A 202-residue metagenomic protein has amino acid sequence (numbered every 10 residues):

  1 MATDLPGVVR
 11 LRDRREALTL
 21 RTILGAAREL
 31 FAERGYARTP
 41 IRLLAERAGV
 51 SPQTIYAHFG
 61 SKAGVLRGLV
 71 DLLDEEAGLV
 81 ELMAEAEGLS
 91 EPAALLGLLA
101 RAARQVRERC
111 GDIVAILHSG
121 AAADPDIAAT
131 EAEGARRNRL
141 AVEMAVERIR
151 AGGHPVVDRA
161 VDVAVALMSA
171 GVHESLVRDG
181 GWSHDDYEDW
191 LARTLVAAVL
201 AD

Functional and structural regions predicted by a protein language model:
M1-L18: N-terminal intrinsically disordered/low-complexity leader segments
T22, A26, L30-G64, G68: Helix-turn-helix
T22, R42-L43, H58, E91-A93 (+3 more regions): Ligand-binding pocket scaffold of soluble enzyme catalytic domains
F59, S119-D124, L167-A170: Short helix-capping/turn signature of helix-turn-helix
R67-L98: Amphipathic alpha-helical linker/stalk segments
Q105-H118, P125-A151, D158-D162, D189 (+1 more regions): Amphipathic alpha-helical packing segments from all-alpha helical-bundle domains
I149-T194, D202: Hydrophobic/aromatic-rich alpha-helical bundle segments in the mid-to-C-terminal region
